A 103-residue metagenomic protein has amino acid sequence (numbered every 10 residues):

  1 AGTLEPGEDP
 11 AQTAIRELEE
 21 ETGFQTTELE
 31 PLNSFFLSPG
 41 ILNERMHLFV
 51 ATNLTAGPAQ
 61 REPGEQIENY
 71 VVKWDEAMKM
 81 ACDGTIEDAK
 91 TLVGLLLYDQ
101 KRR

Functional and structural regions predicted by a protein language model:
A1-R16, L54: Conserved Nudix-box catalytic region and its N-terminal flanking loop in Nudix hydrolases and closely related
G2, P31, P39-L42, H47 (+1 more regions): Nudix hydrolase/Nudix homology domain
G23-F24, I86: Helix N-cap/coil-helix junction residues
Q25-L32: A short coil-to-beta-strand element that immediately follows conserved catalytic motifs
A59-Q60: A short, charged helix-loop
